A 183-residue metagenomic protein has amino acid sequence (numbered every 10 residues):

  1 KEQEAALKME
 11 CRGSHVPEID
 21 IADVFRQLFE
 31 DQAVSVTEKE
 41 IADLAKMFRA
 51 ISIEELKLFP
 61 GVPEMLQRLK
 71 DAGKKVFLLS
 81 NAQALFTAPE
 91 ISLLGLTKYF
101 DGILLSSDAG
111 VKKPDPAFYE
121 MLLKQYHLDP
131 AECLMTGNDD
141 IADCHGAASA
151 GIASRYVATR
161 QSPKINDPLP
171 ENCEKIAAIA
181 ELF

Functional and structural regions predicted by a protein language model:
K1-P60: N-terminal helical cap/lid subdomain that shapes the substrate entry/recognition surface in HAD-like hydrolases
V36-I41, P63, Q67-K70, K74-K75 (+1 more regions): Asp-based, Mg2+/Mn2+-dependent phosphohydrolase catalytic module
